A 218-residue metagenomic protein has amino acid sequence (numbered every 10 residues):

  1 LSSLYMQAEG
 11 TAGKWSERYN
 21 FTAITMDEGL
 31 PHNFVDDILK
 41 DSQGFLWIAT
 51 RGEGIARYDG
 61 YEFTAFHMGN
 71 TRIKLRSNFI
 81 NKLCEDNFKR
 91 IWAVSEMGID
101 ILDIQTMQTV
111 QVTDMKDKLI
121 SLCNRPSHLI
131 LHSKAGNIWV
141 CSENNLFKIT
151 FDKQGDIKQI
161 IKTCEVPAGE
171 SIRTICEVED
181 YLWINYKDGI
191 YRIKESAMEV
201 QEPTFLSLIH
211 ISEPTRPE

Functional and structural regions predicted by a protein language model:
L1-S212, R216: Carboxylate-rich, polar loop motifs that coordinate divalent cations or form catalytic acidic clusters
